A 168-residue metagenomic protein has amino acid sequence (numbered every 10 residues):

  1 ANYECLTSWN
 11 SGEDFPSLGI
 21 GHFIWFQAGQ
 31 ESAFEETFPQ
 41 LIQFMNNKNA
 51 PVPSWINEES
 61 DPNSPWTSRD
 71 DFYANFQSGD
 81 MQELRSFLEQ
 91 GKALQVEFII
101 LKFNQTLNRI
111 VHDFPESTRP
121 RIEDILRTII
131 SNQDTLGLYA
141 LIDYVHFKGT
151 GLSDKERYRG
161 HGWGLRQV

Functional and structural regions predicted by a protein language model:
A1-V168: Cell-wall polysaccharide-cleaving catalytic domain and substrate-binding groove, primarily in peptidoglycan/chitin
